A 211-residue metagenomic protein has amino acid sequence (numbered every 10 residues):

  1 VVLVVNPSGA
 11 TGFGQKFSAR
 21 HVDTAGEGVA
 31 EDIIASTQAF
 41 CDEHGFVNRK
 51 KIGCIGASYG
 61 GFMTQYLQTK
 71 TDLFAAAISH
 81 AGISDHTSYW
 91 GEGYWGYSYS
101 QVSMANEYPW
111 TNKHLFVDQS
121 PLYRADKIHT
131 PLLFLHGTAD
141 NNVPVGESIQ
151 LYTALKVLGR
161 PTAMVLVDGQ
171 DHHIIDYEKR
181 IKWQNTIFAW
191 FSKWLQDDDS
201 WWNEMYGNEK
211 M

Functional and structural regions predicted by a protein language model:
V4-M211: Active-site-proximal cap/loop segments of hydrolase catalytic domains
